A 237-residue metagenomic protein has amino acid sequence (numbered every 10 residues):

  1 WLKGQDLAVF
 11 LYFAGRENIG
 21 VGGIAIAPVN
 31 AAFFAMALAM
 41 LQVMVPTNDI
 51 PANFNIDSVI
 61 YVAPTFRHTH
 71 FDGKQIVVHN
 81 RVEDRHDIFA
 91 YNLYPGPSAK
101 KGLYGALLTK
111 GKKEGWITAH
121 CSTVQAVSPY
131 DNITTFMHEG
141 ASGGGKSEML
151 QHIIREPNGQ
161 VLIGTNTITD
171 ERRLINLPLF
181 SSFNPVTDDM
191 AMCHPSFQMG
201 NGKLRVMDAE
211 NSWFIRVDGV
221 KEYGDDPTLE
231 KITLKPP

Functional and structural regions predicted by a protein language model:
W1-T134, D170-L177, S181, H194-P237: A noncatalytic interaction/capping subdomain that flanks phosphate/NTP-handling catalytic cores
D131-N166, E171: Glycine-rich phosphate-binding P-loop
G144-S147, P157-G159, M192-P195, W213-R216: Flexible loop/turn segments at secondary-structure boundaries
P185-V186: Residue-level marker for buried hydrophobic side chains located in beta-strands that build the well-ordered beta-sheet
D189: A cross-family detector of function-defining hotspots
